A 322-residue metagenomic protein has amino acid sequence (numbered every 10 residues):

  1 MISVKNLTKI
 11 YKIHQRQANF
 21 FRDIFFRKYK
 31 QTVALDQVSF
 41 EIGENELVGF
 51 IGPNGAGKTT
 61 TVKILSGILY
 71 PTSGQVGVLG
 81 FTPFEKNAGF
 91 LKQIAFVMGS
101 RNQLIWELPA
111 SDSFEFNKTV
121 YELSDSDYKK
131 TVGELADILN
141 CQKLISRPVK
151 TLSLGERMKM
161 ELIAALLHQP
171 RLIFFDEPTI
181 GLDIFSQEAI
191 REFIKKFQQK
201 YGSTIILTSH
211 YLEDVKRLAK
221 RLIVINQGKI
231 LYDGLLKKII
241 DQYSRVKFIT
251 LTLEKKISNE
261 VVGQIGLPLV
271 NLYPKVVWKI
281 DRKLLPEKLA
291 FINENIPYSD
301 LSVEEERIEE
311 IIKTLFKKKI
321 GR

Functional and structural regions predicted by a protein language model:
A18-D23, E115, T119, S126-L144: Conserved ABC ATPase "signature" region
G74-E85, G89-L91: Conserved ABC transporter NBD signature motif
E107, P148-L152: Conserved ABC ATPase signature
I173-E177: Catalytic Walker B motif of ABC-type/P-loop ATPase nucleotide-binding domains
R191-K279: ABC transporter nucleotide-binding domain
F248-K318, R322: Short, charged/small-residue-rich alpha-helical element at the C-terminal edge of ABC transporter nucleotide-binding
